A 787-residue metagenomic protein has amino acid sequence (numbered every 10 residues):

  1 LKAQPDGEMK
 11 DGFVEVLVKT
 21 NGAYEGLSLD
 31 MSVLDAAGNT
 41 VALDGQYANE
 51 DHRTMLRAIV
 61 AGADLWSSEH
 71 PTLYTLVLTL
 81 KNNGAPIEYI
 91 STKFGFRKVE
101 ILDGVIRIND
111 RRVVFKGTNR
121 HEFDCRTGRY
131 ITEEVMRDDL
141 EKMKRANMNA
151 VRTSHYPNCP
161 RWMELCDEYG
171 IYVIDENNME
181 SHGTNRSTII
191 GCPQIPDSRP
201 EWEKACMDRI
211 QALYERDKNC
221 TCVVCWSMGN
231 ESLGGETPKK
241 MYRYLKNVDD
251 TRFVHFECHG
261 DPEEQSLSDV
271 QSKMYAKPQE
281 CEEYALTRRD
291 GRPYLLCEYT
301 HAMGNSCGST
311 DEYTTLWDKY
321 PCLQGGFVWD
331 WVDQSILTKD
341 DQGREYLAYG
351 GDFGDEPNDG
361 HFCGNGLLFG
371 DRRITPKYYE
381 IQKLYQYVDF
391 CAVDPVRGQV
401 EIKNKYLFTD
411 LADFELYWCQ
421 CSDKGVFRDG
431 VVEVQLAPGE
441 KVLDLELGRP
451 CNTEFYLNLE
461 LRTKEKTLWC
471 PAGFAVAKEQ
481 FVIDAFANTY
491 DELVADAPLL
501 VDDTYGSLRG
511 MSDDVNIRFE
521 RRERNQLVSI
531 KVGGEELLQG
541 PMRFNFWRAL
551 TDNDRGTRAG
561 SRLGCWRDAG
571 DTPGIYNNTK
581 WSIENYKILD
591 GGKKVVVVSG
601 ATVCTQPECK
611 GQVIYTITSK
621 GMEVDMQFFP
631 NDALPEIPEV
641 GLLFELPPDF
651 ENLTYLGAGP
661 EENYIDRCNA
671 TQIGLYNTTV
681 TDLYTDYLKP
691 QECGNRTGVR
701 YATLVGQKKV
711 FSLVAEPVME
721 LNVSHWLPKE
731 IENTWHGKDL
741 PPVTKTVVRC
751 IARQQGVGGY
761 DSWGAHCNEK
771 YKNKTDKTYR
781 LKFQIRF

Functional and structural regions predicted by a protein language model:
L1-A23, T375-D413, E492-S512, M626: Surface beta-strand/loop "capping" patches
L1-V16, T20-L27, I90-K98, F369 (+3 more regions): An acidic-aromatic loop/edge-strand motif
D11-Y47, L76, Q399-V431, L443-E446 (+1 more regions): Beta-strand-rich binding/interaction modules
L17-I101, F455-L499: Extended acidic/polar, glycine-enriched regions that form or flank non-catalytic beta-rich accessory modules
H52-A58, K441-L445, Y779: Short strand-edge motifs at loop-to-beta-strand transitions and within beta-strands of extracellular beta-rich domains
S67, L447-N452, T463, T467 (+1 more regions): Beta-strand/loop-rich accessory regions of lumenal/periplasmic or secreted enzymes, predominantly carbohydrate-active
A85-E401, Y406-A412, Y417-G425: Extended substrate-binding grooves/exosites of carbohydrate-active enzymes
G343-E401, K405-D423, K441, G448-D491 (+4 more regions): Catalytic cores of secreted or luminal carbohydrate-active enzymes
